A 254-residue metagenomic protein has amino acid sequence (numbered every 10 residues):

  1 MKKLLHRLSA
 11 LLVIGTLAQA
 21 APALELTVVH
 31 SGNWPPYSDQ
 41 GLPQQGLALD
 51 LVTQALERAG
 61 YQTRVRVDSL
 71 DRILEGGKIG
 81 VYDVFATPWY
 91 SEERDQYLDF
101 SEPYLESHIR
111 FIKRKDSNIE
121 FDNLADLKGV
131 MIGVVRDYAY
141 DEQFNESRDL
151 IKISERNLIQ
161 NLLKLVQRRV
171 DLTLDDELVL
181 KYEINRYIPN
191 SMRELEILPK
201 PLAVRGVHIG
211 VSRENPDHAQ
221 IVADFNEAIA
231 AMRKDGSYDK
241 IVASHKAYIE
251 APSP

Functional and structural regions predicted by a protein language model:
G15-A20: N-terminal signal peptide c-region/cleavage motif recognized by signal peptidases
A23-W89, D95-Q96, V134, D235 (+1 more regions): Extracytoplasmic small-molecule ligand-binding "clamshell" domains of the periplasmic binding protein/Venus flytrap
S31-N33, S107-R110, P189-N226, I249-P254: Periplasmic-binding protein-like
L49-R58, G210-I241: Extended ligand-binding regions for polar small-molecule ligands
V52-Y61, P103, L124-D126, V135-L158 (+2 more regions): Ligand-binding cleft/hinge of the Venus flytrap
T53, R64-L127, D137-Y138, E194 (+1 more regions): Acidic, polar ligand-binding/catalytic clefts
D71-Y82, D99, I159-Y187: Short helices/loops that flank or line small-molecule/ion binding pockets
A139-I153, S191-R193, N226-P254: Ligand-binding clefts/hinges and TM-proximal coupling segments of bilobed small-molecule sensing domains
